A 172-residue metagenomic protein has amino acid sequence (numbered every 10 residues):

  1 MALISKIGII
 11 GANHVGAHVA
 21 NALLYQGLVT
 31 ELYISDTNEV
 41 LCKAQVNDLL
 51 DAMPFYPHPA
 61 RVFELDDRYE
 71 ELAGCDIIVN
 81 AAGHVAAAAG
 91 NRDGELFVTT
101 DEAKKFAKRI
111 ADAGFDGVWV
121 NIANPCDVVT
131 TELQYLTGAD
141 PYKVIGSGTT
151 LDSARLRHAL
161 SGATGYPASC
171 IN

Functional and structural regions predicted by a protein language model:
A12-N13: Glycine-rich Rossmann-fold phosphate-binding loop(s) that bind the pyrophosphate of adenine dinucleotide cofactors
G16-A17: N-terminal Rossmann-fold NAD(P) dinucleotide-binding loop
T37-G74: Conserved N-terminal Rossmann-fold NAD(P) cofactor-binding segment
D76-V79: N-terminal Rossmann-like NAD(P) cofactor-binding module of classical short-chain dehydrogenase/reductase
A82-H84: Conserved NAD(P)H cofactor-binding loop of Rossmann-fold oxidoreductase domains
D93-R157: Rossmann-like NAD(P)(H) cofactor-binding subdomain of soluble oxidoreductases
R157-N172: Substrate/ligand-engaging "lid" and interaction regions
